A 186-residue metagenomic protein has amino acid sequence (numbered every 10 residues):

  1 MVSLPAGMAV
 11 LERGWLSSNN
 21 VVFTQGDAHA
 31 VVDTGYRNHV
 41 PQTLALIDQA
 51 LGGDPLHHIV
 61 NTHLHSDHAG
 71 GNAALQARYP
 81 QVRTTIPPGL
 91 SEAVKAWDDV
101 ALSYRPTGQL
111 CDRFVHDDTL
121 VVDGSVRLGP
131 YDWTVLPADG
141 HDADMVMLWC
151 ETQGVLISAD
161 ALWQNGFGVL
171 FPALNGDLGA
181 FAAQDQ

Functional and structural regions predicted by a protein language model:
M1-L51, M147-A159: Conserved beta-strand hairpin/beta-sheet module of binuclear metal-dependent hydrolase folds, prominently
V2-M8, Y104-G108, G129-Y131: Short Pro/Gly-enriched beta-strand edge/turn motifs at strand-loop
G7-A9, R83, D118-T119, D132-T134: Conserved beta-strand segments of alpha/beta enzyme cores
L11-R13, H116-D117, P137-D139: Short Gly/Pro-enriched turn/cap motifs at secondary-structure boundaries
L16-S17, G129, D142: Short, basic and Ser/Thr-rich N-terminal targeting/leader segments
H29, Y36-N38, D132, P137-D139 (+1 more regions): Metallo-beta-lactamase
N38-P41, D48-R127: Active-site HxH/HxHxD metal-binding segment of metal-dependent hydrolases
